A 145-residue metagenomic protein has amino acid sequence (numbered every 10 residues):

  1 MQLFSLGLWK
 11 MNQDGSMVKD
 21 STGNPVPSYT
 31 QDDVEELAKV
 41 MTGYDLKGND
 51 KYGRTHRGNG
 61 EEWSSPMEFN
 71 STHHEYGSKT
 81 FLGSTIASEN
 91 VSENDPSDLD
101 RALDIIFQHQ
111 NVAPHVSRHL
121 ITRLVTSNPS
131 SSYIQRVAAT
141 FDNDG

Functional and structural regions predicted by a protein language model:
M1-G145: Active-site substrate-binding loop specific to GH73 endo-beta-N-acetylglucosaminidase modules in bacterial autolysins
